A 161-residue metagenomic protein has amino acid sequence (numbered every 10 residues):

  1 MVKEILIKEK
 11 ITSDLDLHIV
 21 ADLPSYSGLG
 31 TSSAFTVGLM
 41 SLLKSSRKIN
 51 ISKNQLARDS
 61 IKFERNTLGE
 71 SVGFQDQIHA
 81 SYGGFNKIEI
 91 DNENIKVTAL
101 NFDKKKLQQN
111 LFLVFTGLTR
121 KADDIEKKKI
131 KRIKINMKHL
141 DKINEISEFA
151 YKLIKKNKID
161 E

Functional and structural regions predicted by a protein language model:
V2-I11, V20, S45-I51, Q55-S71 (+1 more regions): C-terminal nucleotide
S13-S25: Glycine/charged-rich beta-loop-alpha catalytic/anionic-binding loops adjacent to active sites
Y26-T36, G73-G84: FAD-binding core of FAD-dependent oxidoreductases, characterized by glycine-rich FAD pyrophosphate-binding loops
L29-I49, K53: DPxDG-like acidic metal-binding loop motif
